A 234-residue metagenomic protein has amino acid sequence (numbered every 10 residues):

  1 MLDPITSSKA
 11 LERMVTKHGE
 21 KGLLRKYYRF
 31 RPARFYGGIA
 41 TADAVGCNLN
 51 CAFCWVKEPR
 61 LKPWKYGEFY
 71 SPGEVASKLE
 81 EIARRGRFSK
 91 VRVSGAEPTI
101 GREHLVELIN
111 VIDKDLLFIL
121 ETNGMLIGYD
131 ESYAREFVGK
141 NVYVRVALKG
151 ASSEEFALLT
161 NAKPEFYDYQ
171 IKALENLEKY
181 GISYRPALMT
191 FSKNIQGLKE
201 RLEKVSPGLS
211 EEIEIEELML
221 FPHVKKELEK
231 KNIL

Functional and structural regions predicted by a protein language model:
M1-N48, A52, V56-W64: N-terminal [4Fe-4S]-dependent radical SAM core
I39, W64-G67, E97, A162: Pocket-edge positions in alpha/beta enzyme catalytic cores
A42, Y70, E103: Conserved active-site and cofactor/substrate-binding residues in soluble primary-metabolism enzymes
A52-W55, P63-Y66, E103-L105, D130-S132: Short, conserved acidic/polar surface loops in the N-terminal third of protein domains
E58-V91: Conserved alpha-helical substructure of the radical SAM core
E80-K90, G95-I213, L218: Conserved AdoMet/S-adenosylmethionine-binding subsite of the radical SAM
S210-L234: C-terminal accessory extensions appended to soluble enzyme cores
